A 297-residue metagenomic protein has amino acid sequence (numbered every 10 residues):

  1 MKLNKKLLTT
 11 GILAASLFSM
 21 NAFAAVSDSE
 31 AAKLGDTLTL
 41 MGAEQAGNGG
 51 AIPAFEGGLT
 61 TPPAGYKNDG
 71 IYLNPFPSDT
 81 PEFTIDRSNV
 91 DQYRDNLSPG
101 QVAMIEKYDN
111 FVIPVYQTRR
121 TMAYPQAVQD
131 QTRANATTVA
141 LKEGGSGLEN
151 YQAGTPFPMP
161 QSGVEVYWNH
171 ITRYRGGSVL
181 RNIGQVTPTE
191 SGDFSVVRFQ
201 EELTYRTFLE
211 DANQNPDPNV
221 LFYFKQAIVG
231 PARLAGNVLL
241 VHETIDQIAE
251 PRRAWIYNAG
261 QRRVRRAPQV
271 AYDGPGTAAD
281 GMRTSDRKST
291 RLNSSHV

Functional and structural regions predicted by a protein language model:
K2-F23: Gram-negative bacterial Sec-dependent N-terminal signal peptides
D28-A31, G35-P251, W255-N258: Solvent-exposed N-terminal domain segments of exported/luminal and surface proteins
Y272-D273: A short acidic/small-residue loop/turn micro-motif
G276-G281: A short, polar/charged loop-to-alpha-helix boundary motif
K288-S295: Conserved small/polar residues in nucleotide/adenosyl-binding loops
